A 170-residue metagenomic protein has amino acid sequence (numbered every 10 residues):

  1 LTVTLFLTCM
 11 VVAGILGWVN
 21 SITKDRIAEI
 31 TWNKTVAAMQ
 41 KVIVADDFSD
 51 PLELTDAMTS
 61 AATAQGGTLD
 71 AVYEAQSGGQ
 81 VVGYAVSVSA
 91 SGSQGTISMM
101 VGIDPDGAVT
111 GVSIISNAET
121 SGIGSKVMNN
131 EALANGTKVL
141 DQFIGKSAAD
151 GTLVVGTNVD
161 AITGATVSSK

Functional and structural regions predicted by a protein language model:
L1-K170: Flexible, solvent-exposed loop/hinge segments and secondary-structure transition points
